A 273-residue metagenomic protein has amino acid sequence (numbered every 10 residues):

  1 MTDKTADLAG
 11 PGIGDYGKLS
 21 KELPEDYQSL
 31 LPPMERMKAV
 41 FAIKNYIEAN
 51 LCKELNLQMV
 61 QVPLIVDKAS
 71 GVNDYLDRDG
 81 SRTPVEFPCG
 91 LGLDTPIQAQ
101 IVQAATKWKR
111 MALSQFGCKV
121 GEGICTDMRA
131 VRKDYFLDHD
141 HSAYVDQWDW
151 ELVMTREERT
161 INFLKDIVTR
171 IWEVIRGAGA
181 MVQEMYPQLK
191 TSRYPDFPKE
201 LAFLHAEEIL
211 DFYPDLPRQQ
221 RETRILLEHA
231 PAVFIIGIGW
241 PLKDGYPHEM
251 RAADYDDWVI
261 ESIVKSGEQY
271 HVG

Functional and structural regions predicted by a protein language model:
D3, P11-H141, D149-V153: Class II aminoacyl-tRNA synthetase-like tRNA-binding/catalytic domains
A42, V145, A230: Short, well-structured alpha-helical interface segments that form or flank functional binding sites
L51-M59, T169-A180, K243: Hydrophobic/aromatic-lined pockets within catalytic cores
E86-Q103, R156-F163, E208-L226, A232-F234: Short, surface-exposed, charge-dense and proline/glycine-enriched linear segments
M111-T126, V182-M185, I238-V259: A short, terminal or domain-edge coil/loop segment
G121, T126-R218: Extended, charged alpha-beta segments that form solvent-exposed binding/catalytic grooves in nucleic-acid-handling
F203-G273: A translation/RNA-centric and nucleic-acid-associated enzymatic feature enriched in Class II aminoacyl-tRNA synthetases
